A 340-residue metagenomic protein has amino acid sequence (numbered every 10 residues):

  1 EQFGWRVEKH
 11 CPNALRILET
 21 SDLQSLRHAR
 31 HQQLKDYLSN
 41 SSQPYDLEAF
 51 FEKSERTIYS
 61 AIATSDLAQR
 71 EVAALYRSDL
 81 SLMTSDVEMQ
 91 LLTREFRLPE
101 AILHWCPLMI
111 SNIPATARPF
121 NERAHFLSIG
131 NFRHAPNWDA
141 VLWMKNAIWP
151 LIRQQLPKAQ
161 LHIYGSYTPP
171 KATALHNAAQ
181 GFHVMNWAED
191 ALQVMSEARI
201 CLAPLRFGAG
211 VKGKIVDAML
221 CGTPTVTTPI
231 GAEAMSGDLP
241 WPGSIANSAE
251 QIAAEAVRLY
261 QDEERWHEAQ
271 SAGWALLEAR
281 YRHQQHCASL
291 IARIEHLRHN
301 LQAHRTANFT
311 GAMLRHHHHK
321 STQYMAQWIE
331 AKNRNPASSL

Functional and structural regions predicted by a protein language model:
K9-H28, Q32-K53: Active-site proximal beta-strand in glycosyltransferases
S41-S81: Membrane-proximal helix-turn-helix segments that form the acceptor-binding/catalytic region of lipid-linked
Y76-E197: Conserved catalytic-core segment of nucleotide-activated headgroup transferases in glycan assembly
D79, S196-G210, T223: Acidic donor-binding loop of glycosyltransferase active sites
K214-D217, P224-T228: Short hydrophobic beta-strand element within catalytic cores of glycosyltransferases and related nucleotide-activated
P229-I245: Short acidic/histidine- and often glycine-rich active-site loop of Leloir-type glycosyltransferases that engages
P242-E250, R258-E263: Conserved acidic donor-binding segment of nucleotide-sugar-dependent glycosyltransferases
R265-H267, A272-L340: C-terminal amphipathic helix plus adjacent low-complexity, charged tail appended to glycosyltransferase catalytic
